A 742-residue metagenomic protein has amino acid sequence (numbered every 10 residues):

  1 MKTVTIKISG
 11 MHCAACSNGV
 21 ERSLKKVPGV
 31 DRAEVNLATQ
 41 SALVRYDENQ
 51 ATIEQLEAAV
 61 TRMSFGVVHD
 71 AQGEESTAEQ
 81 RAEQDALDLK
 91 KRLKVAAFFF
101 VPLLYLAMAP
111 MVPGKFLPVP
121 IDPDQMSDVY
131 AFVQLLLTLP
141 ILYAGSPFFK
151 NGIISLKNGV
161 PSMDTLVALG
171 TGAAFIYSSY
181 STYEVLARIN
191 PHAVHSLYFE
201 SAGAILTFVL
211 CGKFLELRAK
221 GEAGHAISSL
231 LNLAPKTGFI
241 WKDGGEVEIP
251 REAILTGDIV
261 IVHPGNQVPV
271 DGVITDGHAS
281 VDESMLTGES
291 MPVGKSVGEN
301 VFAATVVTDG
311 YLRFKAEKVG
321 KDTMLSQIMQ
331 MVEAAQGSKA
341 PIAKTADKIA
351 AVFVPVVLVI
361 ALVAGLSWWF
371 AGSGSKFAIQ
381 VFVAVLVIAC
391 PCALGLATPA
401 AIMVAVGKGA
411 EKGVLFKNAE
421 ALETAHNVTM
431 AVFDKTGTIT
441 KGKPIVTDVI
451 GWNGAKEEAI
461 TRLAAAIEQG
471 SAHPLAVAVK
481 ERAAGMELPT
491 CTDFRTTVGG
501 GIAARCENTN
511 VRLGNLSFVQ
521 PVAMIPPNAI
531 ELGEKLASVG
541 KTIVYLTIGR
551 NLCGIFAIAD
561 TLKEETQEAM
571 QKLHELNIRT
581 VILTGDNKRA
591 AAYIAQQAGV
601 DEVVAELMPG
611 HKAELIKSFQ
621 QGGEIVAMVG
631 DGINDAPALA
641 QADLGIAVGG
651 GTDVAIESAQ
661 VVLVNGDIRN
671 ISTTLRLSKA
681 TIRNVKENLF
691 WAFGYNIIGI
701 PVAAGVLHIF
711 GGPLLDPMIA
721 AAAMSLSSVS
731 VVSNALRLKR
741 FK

Functional and structural regions predicted by a protein language model:
M1-A131, G244-G245, S326, Q330-S338 (+1 more regions): Flexible metal-binding regulatory segments at protein termini and peripheral loops
M1-K2, N18, C506-N508, L532 (+1 more regions): Conserved ATP-binding TGD loop and adjacent catalytic N/P-domain core of P-type ATPases
P28-Q50, F199, S228-D322, A419-A464 (+1 more regions): Conserved cytosolic catalytic loops of P-type ATPases
T77, G203-P264, K295, T345 (+5 more regions): Juxtamembrane coupling segments of multi-pass membrane pumps/enzymes
D88-T237, K348: Transmembrane helix-loop-helix hairpins at the membrane interface
V112-V129, K157, I176, K408 (+9 more regions): Membrane-embedded alpha-helical bundles of multi-pass transporters
L136-F148, S155-N158, G172, S201-L230 (+5 more regions): Hydrophobic alpha-helical transmembrane segments
V446-I578, K588, V600-I616: P-type ATPase nucleotide-binding
